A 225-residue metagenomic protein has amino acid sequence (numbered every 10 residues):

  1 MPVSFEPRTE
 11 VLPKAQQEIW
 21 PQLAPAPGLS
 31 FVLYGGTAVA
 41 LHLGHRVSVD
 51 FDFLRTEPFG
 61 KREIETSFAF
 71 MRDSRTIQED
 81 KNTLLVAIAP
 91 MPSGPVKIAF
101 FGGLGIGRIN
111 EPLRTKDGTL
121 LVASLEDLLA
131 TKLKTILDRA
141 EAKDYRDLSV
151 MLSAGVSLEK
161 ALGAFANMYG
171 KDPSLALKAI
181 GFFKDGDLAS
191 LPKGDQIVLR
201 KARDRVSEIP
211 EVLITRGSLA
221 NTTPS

Functional and structural regions predicted by a protein language model:
M1-S225: Compositionally biased terminal segments of proteins
